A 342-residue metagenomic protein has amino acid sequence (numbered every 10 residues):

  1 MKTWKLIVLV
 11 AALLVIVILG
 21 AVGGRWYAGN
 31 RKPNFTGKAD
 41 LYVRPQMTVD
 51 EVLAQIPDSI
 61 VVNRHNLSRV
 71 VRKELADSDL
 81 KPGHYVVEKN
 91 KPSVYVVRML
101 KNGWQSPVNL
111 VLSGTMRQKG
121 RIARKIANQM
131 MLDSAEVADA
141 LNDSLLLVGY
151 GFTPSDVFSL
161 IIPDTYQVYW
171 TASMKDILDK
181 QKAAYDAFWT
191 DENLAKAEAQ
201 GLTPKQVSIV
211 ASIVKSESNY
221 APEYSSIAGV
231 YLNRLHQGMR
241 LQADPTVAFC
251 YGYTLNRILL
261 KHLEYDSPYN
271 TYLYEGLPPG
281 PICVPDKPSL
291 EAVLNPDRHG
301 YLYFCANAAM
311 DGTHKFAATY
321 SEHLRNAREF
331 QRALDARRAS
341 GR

Functional and structural regions predicted by a protein language model:
M1-K38: N-terminal type II signal-anchor transmembrane helix that functions as the membrane-insertion/stop-transfer segment
M1-V8, Y42-P45, P57-I60, A318 (+2 more regions): Intrinsic structural disorder
W4-L9, I16-I18, D50-L53, E74-D77 (+5 more regions): Generic detector of short, locally flexible boundary/turn motifs and exposed helical patches
I7-V10, G37-D40, S78-L80, K119-R121 (+4 more regions): Short low-complexity stretches enriched in small and charged residues
A11-I16, D58-S59, P82-H84, E136-L141 (+2 more regions): N-terminal start-of-chain detector that recognizes signal peptides and the immediate post-cleavage beginning
R25-F188: Signal peptide-directed extracytoplasmic domains
T48, M131-A135, L146-R342: Bacterial extracytoplasmic/cell-wall-associated proteins, especially those involved in peptidoglycan
